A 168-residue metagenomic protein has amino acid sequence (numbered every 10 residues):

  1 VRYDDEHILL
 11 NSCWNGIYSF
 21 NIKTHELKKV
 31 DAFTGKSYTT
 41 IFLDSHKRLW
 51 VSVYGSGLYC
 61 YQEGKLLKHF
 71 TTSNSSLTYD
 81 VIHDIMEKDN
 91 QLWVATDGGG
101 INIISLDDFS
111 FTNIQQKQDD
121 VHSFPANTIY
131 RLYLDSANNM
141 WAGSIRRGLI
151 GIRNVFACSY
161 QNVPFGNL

Functional and structural regions predicted by a protein language model:
V1-L168: Carboxylate-rich, polar loop motifs that coordinate divalent cations or form catalytic acidic clusters
